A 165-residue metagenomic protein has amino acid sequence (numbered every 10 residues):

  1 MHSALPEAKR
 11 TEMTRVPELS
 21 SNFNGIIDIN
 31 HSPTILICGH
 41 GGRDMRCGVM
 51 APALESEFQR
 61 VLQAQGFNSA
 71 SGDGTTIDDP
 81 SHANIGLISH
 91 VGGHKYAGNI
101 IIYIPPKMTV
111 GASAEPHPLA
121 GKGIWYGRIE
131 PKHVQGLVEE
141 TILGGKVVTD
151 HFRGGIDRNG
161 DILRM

Functional and structural regions predicted by a protein language model:
M1-M165: Histidine/cysteine-enriched polar flanking segments
